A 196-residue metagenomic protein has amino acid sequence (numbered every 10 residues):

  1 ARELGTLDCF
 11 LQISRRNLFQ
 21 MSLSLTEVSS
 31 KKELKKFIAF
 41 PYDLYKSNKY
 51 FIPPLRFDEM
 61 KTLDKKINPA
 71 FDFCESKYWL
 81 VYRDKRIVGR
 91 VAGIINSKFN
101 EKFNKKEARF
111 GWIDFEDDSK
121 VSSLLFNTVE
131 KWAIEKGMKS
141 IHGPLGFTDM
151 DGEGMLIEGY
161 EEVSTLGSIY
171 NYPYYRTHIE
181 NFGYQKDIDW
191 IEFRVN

Functional and structural regions predicted by a protein language model:
R2, R15-R16: Basic polycationic patches enriched in arginine
M21-K66, W190: Short amphipathic alpha-helix that is part of the acyltransferase structural core
D64-L80: A short helix-loop-beta-strand connector motif used in the catalytic cores of GNAT acetyltransferases and, in some
S76-V91, E180, K186-D189: Conserved beta-hairpin
N100-I188: Acyl-donor binding region in acyl/amide transferases
